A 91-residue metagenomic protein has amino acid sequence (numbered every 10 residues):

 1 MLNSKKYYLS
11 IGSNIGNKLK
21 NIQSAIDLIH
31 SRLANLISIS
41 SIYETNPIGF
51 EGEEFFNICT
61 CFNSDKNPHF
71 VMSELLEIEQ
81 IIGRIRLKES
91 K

Functional and structural regions predicted by a protein language model:
M1-K91: Core catalytic alpha/beta fold that binds nucleotide/phospho-ligands
